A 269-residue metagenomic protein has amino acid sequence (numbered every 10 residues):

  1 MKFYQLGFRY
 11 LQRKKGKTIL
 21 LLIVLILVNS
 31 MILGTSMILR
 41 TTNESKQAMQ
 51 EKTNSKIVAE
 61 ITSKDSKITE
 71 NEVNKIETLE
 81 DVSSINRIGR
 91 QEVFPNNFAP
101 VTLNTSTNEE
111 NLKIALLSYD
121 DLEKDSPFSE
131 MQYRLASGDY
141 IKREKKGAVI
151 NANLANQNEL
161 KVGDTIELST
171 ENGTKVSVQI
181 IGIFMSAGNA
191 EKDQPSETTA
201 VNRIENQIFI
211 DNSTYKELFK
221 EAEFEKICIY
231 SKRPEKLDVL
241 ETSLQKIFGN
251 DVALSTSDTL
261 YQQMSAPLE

Functional and structural regions predicted by a protein language model:
M1-L33, S265: N-terminal Sec/SRP start-transfer signal
K2-L6, M37, K175, V239: Charged, alpha-helix-enriched surfaces in structured cytosolic catalytic cores of large nucleotide-utilizing machines
Q12, N43, Q262-E269: Alpha-helical membrane-interface segments at transmembrane helix boundaries
K17-I19, L27-K56, E269: Alpha-helical transmembrane segments
M49-N86, R90-S265: Basic-flanked hydrophobic alpha-helices used for secretion and membrane insertion
